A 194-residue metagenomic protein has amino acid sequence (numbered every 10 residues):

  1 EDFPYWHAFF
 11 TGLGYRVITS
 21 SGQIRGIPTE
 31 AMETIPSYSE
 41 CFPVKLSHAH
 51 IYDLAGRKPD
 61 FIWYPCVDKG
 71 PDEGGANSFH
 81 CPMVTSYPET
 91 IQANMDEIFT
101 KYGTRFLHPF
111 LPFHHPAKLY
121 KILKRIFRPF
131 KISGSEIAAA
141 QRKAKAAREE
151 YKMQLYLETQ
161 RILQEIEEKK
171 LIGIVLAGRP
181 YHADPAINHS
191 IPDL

Functional and structural regions predicted by a protein language model:
E1-L194: An N-terminal assembly and electron-transfer interface module characteristic of large anaerobic redox and radical
